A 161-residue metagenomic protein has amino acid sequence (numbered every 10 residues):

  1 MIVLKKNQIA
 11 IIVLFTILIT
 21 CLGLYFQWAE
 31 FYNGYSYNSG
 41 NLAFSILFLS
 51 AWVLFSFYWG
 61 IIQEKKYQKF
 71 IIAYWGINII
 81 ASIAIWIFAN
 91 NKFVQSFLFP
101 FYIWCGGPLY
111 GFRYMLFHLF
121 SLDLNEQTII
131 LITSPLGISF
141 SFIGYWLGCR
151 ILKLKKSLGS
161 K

Functional and structural regions predicted by a protein language model:
M1-W52: Transmembrane alpha-helical insertion/packing segments
I12-I17, Q68-W86: Transmembrane alpha-helical segments of multi-pass membrane proteins
L22-Y35, G60-I61, I83-F93, L116-L119: Juxtamembrane "helix-exit" motif on the non-cytosolic side of transmembrane helices
N38-A51, I72, A81, F99-G106 (+1 more regions): Alpha-helical transmembrane segments of polytopic membrane proteins
S45-Y74: Canonical alpha-helical transmembrane segments
W52-W59, I130-K156: Transmembrane alpha-helical segments in integral membrane proteins
A89-F112: Juxtamembrane non-transmembrane "cap" segments at the membrane-aqueous interface of multi-pass membrane proteins
G111-F140: Hydrophobic alpha-helical transmembrane segments
